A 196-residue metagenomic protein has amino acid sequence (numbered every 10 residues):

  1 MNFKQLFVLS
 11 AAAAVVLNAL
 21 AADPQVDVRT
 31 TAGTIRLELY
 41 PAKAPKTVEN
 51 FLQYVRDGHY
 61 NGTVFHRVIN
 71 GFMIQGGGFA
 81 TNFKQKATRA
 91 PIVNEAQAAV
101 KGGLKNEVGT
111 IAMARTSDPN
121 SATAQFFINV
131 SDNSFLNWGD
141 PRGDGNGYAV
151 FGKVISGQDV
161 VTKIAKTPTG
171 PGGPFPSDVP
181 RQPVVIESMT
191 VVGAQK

Functional and structural regions predicted by a protein language model:
F3-S10, L17-K196: Cyclophilin-like peptidyl-prolyl cis-trans isomerases
